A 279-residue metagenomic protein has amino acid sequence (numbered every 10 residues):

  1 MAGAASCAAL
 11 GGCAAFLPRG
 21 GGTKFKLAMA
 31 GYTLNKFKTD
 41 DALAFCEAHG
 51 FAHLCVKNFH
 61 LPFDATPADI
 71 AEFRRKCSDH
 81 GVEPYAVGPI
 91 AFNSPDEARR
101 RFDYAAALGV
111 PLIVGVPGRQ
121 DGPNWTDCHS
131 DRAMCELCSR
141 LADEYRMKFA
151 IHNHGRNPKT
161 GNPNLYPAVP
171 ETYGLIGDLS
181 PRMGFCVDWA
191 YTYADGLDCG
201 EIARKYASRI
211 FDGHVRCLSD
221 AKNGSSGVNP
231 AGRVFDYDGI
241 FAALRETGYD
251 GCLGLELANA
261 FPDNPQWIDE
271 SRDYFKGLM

Functional and structural regions predicted by a protein language model:
G3-K26, K36-H49, V169-V187, Y191-M279: Histidine-acidic metal/acid-base catalytic patches
A5-C7, C13-L17, D40-L43, E47 (+4 more regions): Active-site acidic/histidine proton-transfer and metal-coordination neighborhood in alpha/beta enzyme cores
G21-T23, G50-C55, S78-E83, G115-R119 (+1 more regions): A short alpha-helix capping/helix-coil boundary motif
F25-G31, L54-V56, P84-P89, I113-G115 (+4 more regions): Hydrophobic faces of well-ordered beta-strands that scaffold small-molecule active sites in alpha/beta enzyme cores
A30-L34, K57-L61, P89-F92, P117-Q120 (+4 more regions): Active-site beta-loop-alpha junctions enriched in small/polar residues
F37-K38, A65-D69, N93-E97, P167 (+1 more regions): Short secondary-structure boundary/capping elements
C55-R74: Glycine-rich, proline-tolerant flexible connector loops at the mouths of alpha/beta enzymes
F63, I70, A98, N124-D131 (+3 more regions): Flexible, glycine- and charge-enriched loops at secondary-structure boundaries
